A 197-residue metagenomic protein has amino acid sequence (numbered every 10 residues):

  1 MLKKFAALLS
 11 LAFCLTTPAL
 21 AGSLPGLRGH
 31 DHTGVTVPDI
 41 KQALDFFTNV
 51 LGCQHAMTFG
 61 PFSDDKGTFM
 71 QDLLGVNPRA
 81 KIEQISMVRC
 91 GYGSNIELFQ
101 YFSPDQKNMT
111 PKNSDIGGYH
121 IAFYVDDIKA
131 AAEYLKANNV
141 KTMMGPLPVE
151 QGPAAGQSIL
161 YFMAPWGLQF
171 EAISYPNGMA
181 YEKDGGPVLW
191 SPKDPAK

Functional and structural regions predicted by a protein language model:
M1-K4: Positively charged n-region of N-terminal signal peptides that target proteins for export
A6-P18: Bacterial N-terminal signal peptides
A21-G26, M57-T58, I96, F123 (+1 more regions): Vicinal oxygen chelate
G22-S23, K107-T110: Short beta-strand/turn micro-motifs at beta-sheet edges
P25, T36-G93, A130, A137 (+2 more regions): Core segments of cupin and vicinal oxygen chelate
H30-P38, Q84-Q100, M109-L135, S158-M163 (+1 more regions): Vicinal oxygen chelate
F59, Q100-F102: Short, small-residue-rich loop/turn micro-motifs
S63, S103, P176-M179: A short acidic/small-residue loop/turn micro-motif
